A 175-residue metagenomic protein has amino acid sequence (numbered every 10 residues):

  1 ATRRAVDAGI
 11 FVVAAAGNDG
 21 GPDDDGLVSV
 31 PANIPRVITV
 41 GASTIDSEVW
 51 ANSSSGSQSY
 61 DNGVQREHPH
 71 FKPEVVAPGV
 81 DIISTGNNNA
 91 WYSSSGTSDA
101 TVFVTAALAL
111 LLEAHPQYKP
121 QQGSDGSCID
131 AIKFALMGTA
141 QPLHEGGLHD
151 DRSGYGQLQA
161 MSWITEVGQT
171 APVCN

Functional and structural regions predicted by a protein language model:
A1-R36, E67-H70, S84-F103, G147-R152: Substrate-binding/access-modulating region of protease and related hydrolase catalytic domains
T2, V28, V37, V49 (+4 more regions): Extracytoplasmic/secreted envelope proteins and their assembly/folding machinery, especially bacterial periplasmic
V6-G9, A16-P22, P35, G41-T44 (+6 more regions): Sec/Tat-exported extracytoplasmic proteins
V6-G9, N33-V37, D46-S47, Q58 (+2 more regions): Subtilisin-like serine protease catalytic core
G17, Q157-N175: Secreted peptidase-domain scaffold signal
A42-V102: Catalytic-core environment of secreted peptidases
G79-L148: Hydrolase catalytic cores
